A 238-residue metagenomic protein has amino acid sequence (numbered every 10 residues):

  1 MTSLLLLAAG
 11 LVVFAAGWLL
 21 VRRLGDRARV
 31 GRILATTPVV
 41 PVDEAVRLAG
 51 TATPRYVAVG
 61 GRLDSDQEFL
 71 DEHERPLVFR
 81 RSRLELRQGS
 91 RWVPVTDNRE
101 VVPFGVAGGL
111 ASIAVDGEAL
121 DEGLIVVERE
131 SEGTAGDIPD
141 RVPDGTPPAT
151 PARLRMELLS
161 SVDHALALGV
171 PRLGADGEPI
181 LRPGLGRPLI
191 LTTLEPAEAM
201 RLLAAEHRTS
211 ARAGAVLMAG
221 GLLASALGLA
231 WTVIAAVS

Functional and structural regions predicted by a protein language model:
M1-S238: OB-fold and OB-like single-stranded nucleic-acid-recognition modules and their adjacent interaction interfaces
